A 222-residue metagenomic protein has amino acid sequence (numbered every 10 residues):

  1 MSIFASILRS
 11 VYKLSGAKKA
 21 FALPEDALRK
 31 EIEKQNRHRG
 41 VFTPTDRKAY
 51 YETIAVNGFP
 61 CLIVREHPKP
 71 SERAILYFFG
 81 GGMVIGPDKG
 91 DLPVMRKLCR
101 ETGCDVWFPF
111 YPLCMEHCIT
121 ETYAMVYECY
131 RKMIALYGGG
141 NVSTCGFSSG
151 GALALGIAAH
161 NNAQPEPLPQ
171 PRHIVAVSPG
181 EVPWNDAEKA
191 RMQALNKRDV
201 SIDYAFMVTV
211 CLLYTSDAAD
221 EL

Functional and structural regions predicted by a protein language model:
M1-K69, M207-V208: A glycine/proline-hinged amphipathic helix-loop "lid/cap" segment that gates access to hydrophobic ligand pockets
E72-G80: Short beta-strand element of the alpha/beta-hydrolase
G81-K89, C99: Short substrate-entry loop that stabilizes the transition state in hydrolases
D88, V94, W107-N141: Catalytic nucleophile-loop/oxyanion-hole region of alpha/beta-hydrolase and closely related hydrolase-like folds
G146, G150: Gly/Ala-rich beta-loop-alpha elbow adjacent to hydrolase catalytic centers
G151-Q164: Short glycine-enriched nucleophile-adjacent loop and the immediately C-terminal alpha-helix near the catalytic center
A163-L213: Hydrolase active-site cap/lid region
Y214-L222: Single conserved hydrophobic/aromatic residue that forms the stacking wall/gate of nucleotide- or nucleobase-binding
